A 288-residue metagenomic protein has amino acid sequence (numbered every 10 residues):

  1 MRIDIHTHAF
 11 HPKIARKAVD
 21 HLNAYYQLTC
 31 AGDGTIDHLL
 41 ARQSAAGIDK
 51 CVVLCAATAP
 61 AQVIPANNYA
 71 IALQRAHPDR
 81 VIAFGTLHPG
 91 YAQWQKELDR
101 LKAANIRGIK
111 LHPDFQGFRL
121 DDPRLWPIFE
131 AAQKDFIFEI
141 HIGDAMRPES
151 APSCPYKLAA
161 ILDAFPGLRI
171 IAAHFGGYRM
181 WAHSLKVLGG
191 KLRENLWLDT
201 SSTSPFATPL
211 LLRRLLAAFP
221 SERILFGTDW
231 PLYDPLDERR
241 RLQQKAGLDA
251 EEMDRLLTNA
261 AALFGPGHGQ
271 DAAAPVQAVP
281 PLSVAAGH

Functional and structural regions predicted by a protein language model:
M1-H8, P12-K50, D99, R214 (+2 more regions): Mid-to-C-terminal alpha-helical segments outside catalytic/metal-binding sites
R2-I5, V52-L54, F84-T86, K110 (+3 more regions): Active-site neighborhood of phospho(di)ester-bond hydrolases with catalytic His/Asp-centered motifs
H6, Q43, A70, L101 (+6 more regions): Conserved, mostly hydrophobic/aromatic
F10-K13, T58-A61, P89-Q93, Q116 (+4 more regions): Active-site environment of divalent metal-dependent phosphoester hydrolases
K17-D20, A66-N68, E97-R100, P123-L125 (+4 more regions): Short, glycine/charged-enriched secondary-structure capping and boundary segments
G34-L39, P65-I71, W94-K96, P155-L158 (+2 more regions): Alpha-helical scaffolding within the catalytic cores of extracellular/periplasmic polymer-degrading hydrolases
D49-K50, T58-R147, P152, V284-H288: Active-site gating/metal-coordination segments in enzymes
R107-G108, F118-L225, D271, L282-G287: Catalytic pocket-lining loop regions of alpha/beta-barrel enzymes, especially the amidohydrolase/enolase/GH5 lineages
